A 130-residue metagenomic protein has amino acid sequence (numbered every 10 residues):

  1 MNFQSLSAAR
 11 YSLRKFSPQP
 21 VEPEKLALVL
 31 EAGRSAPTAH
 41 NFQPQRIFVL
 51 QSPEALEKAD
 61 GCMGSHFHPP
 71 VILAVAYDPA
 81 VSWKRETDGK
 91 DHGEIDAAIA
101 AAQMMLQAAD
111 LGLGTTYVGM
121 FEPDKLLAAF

Functional and structural regions predicted by a protein language model:
M1-F130: Acidic, surface-exposed loops and disordered segments
